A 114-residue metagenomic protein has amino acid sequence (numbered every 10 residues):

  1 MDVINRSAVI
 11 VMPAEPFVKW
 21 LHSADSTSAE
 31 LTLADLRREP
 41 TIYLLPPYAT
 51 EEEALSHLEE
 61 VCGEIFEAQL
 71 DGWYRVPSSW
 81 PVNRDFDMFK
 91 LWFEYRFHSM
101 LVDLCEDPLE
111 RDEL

Functional and structural regions predicted by a protein language model:
M1-Y48: Extended, charge-biased low-complexity segments that typically form long amphipathic alpha-helices/coiled-coils
L45-D112: Amphipathic protein-protein interaction modules
